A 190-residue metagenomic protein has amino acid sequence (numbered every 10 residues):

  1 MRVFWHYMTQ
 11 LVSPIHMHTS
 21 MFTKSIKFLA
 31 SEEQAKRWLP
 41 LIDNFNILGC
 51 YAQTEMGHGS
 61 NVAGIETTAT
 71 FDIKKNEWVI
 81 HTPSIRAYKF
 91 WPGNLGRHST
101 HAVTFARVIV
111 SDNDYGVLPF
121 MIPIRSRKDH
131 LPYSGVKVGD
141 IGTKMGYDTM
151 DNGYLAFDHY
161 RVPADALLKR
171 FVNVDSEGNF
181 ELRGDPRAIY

Functional and structural regions predicted by a protein language model:
M1-N46, R97-H98: Internal helix-loop-helix
S25, Q53-S60, R86-Y88: Sensory/regulatory domains in signal-transduction proteins
E32-K36, G59-G64: Fold-level signal for large, globular catalytic cores of enzyme and receptor domains
N46-Q53, G135-G139: Short Pro/Gly-enriched beta-strand edge/turn motifs at strand-loop
I73-K137: A short core secondary-structure module
G142-Y190: Glycine-rich beta->alpha junctions and the first turn(s) of the following alpha-helix
